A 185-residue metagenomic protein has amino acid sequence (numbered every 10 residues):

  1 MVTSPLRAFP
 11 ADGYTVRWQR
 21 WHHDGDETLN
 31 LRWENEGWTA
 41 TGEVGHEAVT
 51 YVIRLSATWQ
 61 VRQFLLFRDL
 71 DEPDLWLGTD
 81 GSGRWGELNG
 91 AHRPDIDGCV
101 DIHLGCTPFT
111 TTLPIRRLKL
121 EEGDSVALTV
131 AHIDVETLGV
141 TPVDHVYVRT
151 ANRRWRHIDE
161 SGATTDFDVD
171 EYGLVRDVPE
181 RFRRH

Functional and structural regions predicted by a protein language model:
V2-D26, D74-W155: Solvent-exposed helix/loop surface patches that form functional interfaces
A8-I53: N-terminal ordered "arm"
G25-L29, V49-I53, E72-W76, A163-D166 (+1 more regions): A structural detector for short beta-strand units
W33-W38, R54-V61, T79-S82, T150-R153 (+1 more regions): Short, solvent-exposed coil/turn segments at beta-strand boundaries
V44-H46, H157-S161: Short loop/turn motifs at secondary-structure junctions and domain boundaries
V44-N89: Hydrophobic/aromatic-rich structural module bridging two neighboring secondary-structure elements via a short loop
D159-H185: C-terminal structured interaction module
